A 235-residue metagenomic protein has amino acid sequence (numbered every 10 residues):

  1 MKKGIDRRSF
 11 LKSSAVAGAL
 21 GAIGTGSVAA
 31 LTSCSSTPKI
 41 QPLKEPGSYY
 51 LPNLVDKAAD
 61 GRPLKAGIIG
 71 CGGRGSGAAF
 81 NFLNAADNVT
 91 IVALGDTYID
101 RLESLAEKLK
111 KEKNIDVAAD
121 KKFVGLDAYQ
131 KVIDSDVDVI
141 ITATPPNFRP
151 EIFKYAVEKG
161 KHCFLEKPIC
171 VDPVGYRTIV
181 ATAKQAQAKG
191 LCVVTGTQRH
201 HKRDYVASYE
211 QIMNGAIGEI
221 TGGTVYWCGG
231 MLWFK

Functional and structural regions predicted by a protein language model:
K2, S9-S36: N-terminal export signals
L31, S36-K113, R199-K202: N-terminal Rossmann-like dinucleotide-binding module
G70, R74-G75, K189-T195, R199-K235: Predominantly a Rossmann-like dinucleotide-binding segment in NAD(P)-dependent oxidoreductases
L94, I140, G223: Receiver (REC) domain switch-region micro-motif
N114-T142: A structured beta-alpha segment of the ubiquitous adenosine-cofactor-binding alpha/beta core
P146, P150-H201: Beta-strand-loop-alpha-helix segment that lines the small-molecule cofactor/substrate pocket of alpha/beta enzymes
